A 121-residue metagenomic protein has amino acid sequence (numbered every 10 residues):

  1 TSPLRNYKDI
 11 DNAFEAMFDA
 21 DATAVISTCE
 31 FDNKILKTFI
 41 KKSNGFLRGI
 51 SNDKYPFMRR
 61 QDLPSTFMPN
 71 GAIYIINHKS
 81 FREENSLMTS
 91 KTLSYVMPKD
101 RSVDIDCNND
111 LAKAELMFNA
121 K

Functional and structural regions predicted by a protein language model:
T1-L4, R101-S102: Short histidine/acidic/glycine/proline-rich micro-motifs that form metal- and phosphate-coordinating active-site loops
P3-K91: Conserved core of the sugar-phosphate nucleotidyltransferase
E83, S94-V96, D100-K121: Hydrophobic helical membrane-anchoring modules
